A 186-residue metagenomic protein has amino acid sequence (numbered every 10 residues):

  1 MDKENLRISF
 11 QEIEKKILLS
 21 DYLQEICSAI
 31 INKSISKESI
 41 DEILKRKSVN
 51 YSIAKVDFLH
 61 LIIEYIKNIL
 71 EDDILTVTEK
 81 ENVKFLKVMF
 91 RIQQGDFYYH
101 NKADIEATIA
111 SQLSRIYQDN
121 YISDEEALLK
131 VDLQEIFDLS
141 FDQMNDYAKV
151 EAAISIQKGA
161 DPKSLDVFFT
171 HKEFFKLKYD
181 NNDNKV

Functional and structural regions predicted by a protein language model:
M1-V186: Small-residue-enriched hydrophobic alpha-helices in membranes
